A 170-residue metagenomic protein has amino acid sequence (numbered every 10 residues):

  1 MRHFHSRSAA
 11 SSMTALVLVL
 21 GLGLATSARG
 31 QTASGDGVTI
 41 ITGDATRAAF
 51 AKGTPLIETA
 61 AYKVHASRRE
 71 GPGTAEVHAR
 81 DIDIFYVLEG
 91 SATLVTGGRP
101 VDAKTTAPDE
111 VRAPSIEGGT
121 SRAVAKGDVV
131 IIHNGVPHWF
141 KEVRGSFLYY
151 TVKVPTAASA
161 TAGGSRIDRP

Functional and structural regions predicted by a protein language model:
M1-A9: N-terminal secretory signal peptides that target proteins for export/translocation
S11-A25: Bacterial N-terminal signal peptides
L22-R80, A162-P170: A short, N-terminal "cap"/entry segment at the start of jelly-roll beta-barrel domains of the cupin/DSBH fold
E76, D83-Y86, S121-R122, V130: His/acidic/aromatic-lined binding-pocket segments of jelly-roll/cupin-type domains and related regulatory beta-sandwich
A79-P100, T106-S115: Short, conserved beta-strand element in jelly-roll/cupin
A123-V143: Conserved metal-binding segment of the jelly-roll/cupin
G145-G163: A short hydrophobic beta-strand segment most commonly corresponding to one strand of the jelly-roll/cupin
